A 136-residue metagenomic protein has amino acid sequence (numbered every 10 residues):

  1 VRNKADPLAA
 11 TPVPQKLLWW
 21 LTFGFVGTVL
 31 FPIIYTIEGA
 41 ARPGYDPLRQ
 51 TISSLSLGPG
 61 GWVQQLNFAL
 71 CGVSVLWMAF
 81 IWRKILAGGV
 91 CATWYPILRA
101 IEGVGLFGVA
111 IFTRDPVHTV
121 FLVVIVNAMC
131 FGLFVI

Functional and structural regions predicted by a protein language model:
V1-P7: Short, intrinsically disordered terminal tails adjacent to the first/last structured region
L8-T51, L55-I136: Hydrophobic, aromatic-enriched alpha-helical segments typical of multi-pass transmembrane helices
